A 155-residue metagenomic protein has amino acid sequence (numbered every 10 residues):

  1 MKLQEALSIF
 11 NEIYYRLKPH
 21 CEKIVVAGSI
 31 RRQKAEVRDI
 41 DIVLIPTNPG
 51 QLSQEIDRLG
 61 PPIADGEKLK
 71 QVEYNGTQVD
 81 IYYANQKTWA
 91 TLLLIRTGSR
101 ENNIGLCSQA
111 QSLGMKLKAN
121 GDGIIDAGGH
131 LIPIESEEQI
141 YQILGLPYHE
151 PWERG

Functional and structural regions predicted by a protein language model:
K2-E5, G50-G155: Acidic, metal-coordinating catalytic segment for phosphate/diphosphate chemistry, firing primarily on the Nudix
N11-I40, L44-Q51: Active-site nucleotide-donor binding segment shared across nucleotidyl transfer reactions
